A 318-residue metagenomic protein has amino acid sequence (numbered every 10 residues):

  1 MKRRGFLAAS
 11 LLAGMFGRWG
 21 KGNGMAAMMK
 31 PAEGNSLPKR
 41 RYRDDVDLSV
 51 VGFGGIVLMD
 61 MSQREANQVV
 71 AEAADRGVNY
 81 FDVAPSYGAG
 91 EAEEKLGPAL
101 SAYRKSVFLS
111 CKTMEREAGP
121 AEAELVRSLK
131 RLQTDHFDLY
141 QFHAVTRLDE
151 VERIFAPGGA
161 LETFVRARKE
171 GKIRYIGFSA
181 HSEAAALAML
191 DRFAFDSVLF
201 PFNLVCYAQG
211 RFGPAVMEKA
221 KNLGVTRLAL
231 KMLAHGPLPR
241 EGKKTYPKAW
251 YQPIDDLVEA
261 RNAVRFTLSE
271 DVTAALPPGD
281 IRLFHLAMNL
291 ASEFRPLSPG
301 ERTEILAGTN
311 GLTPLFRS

Functional and structural regions predicted by a protein language model:
K2-V107: N-terminal binding-site loop/beta-alpha segment at the start of enzyme catalytic domains that lines or forms
R4, V145-S318: Beta/alpha (TIM)-barrel catalytic core signal, keyed to glycine-rich beta->alpha loops juxtaposed to Asp/Glu that bind
R43, G97-R104, L129-D135, L190-R192: Acidic (Asp/Glu)-rich catalytic clusters
G52, Y80-D82, D138-Q141, G177 (+2 more regions): Conserved beta-strand positions in the central sheet of alpha/beta enzyme cores
F53, F81, L96, L109 (+5 more regions): Conserved, mostly hydrophobic/aromatic
G54-R64, K112-G119, A249-D255: Active-site mouth loops of central-metabolism enzymes
M61-A73, A118-R131, H181-A188, A260-A263: Short, acidic/polar
L132-E150: Active-site groove signature of glycoside hydrolases
